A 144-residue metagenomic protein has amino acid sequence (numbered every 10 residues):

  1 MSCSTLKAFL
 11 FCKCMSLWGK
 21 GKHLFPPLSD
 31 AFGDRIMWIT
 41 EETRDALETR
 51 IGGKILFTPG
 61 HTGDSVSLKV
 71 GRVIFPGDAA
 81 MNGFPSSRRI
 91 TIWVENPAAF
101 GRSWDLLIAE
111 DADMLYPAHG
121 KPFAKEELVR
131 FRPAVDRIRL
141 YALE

Functional and structural regions predicted by a protein language model:
M1, F131-E144: Core catalytic region of metal-dependent phosphoesterases/phosphodiesterases, especially metallo-beta-lactamase-like
S2-L56, E95, A99-D113: Metallo-beta-lactamase
F9, K13, E42, F84 (+2 more regions): Surface-exposed loop/turn and secondary-structure junction residues enriched for glycine/proline
K54-F57, T62-L128, A134-I138: Metallo-beta-lactamase
